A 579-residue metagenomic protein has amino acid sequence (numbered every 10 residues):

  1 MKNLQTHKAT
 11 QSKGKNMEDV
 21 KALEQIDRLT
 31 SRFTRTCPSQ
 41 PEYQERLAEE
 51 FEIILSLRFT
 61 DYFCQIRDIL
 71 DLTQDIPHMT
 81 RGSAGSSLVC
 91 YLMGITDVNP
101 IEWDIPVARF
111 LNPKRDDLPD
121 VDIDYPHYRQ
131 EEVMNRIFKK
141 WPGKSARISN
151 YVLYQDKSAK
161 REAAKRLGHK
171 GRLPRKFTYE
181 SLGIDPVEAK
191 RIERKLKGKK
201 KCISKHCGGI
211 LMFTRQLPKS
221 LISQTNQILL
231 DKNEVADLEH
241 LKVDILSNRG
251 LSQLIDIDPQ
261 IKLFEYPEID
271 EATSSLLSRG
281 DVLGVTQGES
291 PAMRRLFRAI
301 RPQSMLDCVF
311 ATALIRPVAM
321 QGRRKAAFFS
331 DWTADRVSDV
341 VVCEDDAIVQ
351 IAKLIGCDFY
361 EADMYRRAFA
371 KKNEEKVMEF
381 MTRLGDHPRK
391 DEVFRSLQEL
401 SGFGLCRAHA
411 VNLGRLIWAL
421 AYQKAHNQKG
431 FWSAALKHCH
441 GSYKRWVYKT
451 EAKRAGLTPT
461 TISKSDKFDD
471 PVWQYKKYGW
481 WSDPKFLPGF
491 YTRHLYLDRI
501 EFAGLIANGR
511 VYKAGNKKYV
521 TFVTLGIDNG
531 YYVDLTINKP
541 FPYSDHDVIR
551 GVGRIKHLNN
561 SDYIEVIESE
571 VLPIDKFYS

Functional and structural regions predicted by a protein language model:
Q5-H7, Q11: Low-complexity, intrinsically disordered or signal/transmembrane-proximal segments
S12-S579: Noncatalytic, beta-rich nucleic-acid-contacting surfaces in large DNA/RNA-processing enzymes
